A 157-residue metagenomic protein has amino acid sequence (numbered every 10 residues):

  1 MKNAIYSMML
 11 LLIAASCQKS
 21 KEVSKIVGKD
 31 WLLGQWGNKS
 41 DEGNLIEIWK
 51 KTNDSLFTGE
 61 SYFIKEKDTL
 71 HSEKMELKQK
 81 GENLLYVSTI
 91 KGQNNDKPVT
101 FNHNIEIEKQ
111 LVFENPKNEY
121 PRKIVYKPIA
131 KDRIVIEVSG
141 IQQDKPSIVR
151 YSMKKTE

Functional and structural regions predicted by a protein language model:
K2-M8: Sec-dependent signal peptide recognition, specifically the positively charged N-region followed immediately by
A14-S16: C-terminal motif of bacterial Sec signal peptides marking the signal peptidase cleavage site
K21-Q35: N-terminal helix-cap/turn-to-beta initiation motif at the start of protein domains
G34-E47: N-terminal targeting signals for Sec/Tat export/insertion, comprising classic cleavable signal peptides
L45-E47, K51-K117: Central antiparallel beta-sheet cores of small beta-barrel/beta-sandwich binding domains
D96-P98, E108, R133-E157: Edge beta-strand at a domain terminus
E108-K109, F113-N115, E119-K127, S139: Well-ordered alpha/beta subsegment
